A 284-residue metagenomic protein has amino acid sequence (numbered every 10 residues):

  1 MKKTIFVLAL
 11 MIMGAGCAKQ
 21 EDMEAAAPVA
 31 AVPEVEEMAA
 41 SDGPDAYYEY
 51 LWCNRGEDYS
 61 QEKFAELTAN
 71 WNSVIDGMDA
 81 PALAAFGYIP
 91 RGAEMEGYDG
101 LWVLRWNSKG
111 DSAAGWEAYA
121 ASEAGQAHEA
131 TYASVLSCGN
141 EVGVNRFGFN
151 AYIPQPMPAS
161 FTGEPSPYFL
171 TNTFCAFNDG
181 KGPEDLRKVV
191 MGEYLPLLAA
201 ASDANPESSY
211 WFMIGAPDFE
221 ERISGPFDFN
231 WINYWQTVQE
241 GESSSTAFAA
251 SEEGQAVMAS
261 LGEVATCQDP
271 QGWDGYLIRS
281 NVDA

Functional and structural regions predicted by a protein language model:
M1-T4: Positively charged n-region of N-terminal signal peptides that target proteins for export
F6-A9: Sec-dependent N-terminal signal peptides
G14-G16: C-terminal motif of bacterial Sec signal peptides marking the signal peptidase cleavage site
K19-G125, S134-Q255, E263-A284: Short S/T/G/P-rich N-terminal loop/turn motif that feeds into the first structured element of a domain
